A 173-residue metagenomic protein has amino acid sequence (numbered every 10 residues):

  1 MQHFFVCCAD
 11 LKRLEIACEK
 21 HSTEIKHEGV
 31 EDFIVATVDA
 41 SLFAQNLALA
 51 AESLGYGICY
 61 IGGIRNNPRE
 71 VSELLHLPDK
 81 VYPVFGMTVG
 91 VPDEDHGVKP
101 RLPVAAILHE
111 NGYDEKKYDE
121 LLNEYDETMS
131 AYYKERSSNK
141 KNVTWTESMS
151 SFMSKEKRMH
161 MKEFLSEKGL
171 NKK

Functional and structural regions predicted by a protein language model:
M1-K173: Acidic, surface-exposed loops and disordered segments
